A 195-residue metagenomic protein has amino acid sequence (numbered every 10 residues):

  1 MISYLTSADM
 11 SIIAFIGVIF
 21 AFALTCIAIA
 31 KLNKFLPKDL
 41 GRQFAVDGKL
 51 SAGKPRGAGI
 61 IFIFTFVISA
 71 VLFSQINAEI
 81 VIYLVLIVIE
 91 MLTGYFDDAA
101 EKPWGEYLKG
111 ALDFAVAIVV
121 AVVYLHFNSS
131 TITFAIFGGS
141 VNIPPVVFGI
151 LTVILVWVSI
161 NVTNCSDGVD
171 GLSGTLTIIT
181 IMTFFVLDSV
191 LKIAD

Functional and structural regions predicted by a protein language model:
I2-D195: "…together with the soluble PPM/PP2C metallo-phosphatase catalytic core" -> "…together with the soluble PPM/PP2C
